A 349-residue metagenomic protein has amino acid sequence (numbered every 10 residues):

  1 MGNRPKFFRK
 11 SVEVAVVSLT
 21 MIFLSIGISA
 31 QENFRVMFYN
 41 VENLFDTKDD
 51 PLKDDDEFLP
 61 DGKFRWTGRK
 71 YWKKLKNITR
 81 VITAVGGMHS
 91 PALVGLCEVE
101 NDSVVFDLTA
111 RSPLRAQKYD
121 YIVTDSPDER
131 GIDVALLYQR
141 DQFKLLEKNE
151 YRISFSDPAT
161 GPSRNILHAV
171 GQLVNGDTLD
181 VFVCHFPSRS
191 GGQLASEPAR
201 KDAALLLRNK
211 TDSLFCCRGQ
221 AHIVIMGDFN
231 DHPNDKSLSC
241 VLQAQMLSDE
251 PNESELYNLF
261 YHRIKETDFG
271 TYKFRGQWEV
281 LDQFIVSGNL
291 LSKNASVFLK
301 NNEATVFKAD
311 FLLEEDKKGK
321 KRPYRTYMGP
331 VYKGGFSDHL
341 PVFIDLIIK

Functional and structural regions predicted by a protein language model:
M1-E32: Bacterial Sec-dependent N-terminal signal peptides
I26-K118, I122-V134, L205, L312-K321 (+1 more regions): N-terminal, active-site-proximal structural segment of metallo-dependent hydrolase catalytic domains
V41, V99-P187: Structured beta-strand-rich core segments of catalytic domains in phosphoester-bond hydrolases
E42, E100, P187, F229-H232 (+2 more regions): Catalytic metal-binding/acid-base residues of hydrolase active sites
D46-T47, S103-F106, R130-D133, S190-Q193 (+2 more regions): Extracytoplasmic/secreted cell-surface and envelope-processing proteins
L52, V174-L205, N209: Metal-dependent phosphoester/phosphodiester hydrolase catalytic core
G62-R69, S90-L96, V123-T124, F155-S156 (+4 more regions): Second-shell loop/turn segments in exported
N209, S213-I223, D231-K349: Metal-dependent phosphoester-hydrolase catalytic domains
